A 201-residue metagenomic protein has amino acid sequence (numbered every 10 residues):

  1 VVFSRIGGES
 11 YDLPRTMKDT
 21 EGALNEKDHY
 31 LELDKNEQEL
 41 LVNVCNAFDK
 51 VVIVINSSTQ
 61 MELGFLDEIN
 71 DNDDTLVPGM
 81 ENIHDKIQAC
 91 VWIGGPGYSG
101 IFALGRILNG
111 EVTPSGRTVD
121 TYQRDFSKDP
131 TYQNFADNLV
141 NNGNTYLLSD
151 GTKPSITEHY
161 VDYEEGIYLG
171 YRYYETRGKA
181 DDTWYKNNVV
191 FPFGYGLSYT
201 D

Functional and structural regions predicted by a protein language model:
V1-D201: C-terminal non-catalytic regions of proteins with extracellular/luminal or membrane-system context
